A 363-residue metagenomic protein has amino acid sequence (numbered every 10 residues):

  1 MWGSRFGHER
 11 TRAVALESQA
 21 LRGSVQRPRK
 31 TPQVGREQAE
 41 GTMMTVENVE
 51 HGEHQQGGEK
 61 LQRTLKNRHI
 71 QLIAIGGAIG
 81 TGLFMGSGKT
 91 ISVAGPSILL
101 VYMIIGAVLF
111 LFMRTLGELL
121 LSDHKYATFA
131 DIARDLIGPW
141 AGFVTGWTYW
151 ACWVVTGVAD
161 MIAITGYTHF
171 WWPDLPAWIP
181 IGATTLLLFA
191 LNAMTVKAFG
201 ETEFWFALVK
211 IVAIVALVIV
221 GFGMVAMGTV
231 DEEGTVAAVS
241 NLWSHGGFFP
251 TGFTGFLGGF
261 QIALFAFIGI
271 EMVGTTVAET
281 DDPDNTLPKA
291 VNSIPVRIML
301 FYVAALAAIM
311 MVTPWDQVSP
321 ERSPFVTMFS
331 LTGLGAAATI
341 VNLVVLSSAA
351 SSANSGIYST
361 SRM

Functional and structural regions predicted by a protein language model:
T11-R12, L21-P32, R36-S87, S92-S97 (+5 more regions): Membrane-interface "cap" regions at the ends of multi-pass membrane proteins
Q62, M85-P180, T184, L188 (+1 more regions): Extracellular loop-to-transmembrane helix junctions
K66-A74, G138-A151, F249-A263, S330-N354: Select transmembrane alpha-helical segments in multipass membrane proteins
G88-T90, E118, S122, A130 (+5 more regions): Helix-loop junctions at the membrane interface of multi-pass solute transporters
S97, V101, F206-V209, G274-M310 (+1 more regions): Junctions where cytoplasmic loops transition into the N-terminal start of transmembrane alpha-helices in multi-pass
K125, T148-A163, F267-T280, A338-M363: Membrane-helix boundary/coupling elements in multi-pass transport proteins
A130-R134, G138, F170, A290-N354: TM-loop-TM module centered on a large, flexible mid-protein loop between adjacent transmembrane helices in multi-pass
T165, W178-A237, I268, V291-P295: Membrane-interface loop-to-helix entry segments
